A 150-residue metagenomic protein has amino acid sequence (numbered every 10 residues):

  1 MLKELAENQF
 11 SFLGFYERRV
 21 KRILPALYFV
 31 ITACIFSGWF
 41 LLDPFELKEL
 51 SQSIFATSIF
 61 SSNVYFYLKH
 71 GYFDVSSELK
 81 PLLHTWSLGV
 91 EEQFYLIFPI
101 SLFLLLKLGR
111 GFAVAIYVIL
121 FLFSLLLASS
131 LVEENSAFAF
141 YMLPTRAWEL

Functional and structural regions predicted by a protein language model:
M1-L150: Membrane-interface helix/loop caps of multi-pass membrane proteins
